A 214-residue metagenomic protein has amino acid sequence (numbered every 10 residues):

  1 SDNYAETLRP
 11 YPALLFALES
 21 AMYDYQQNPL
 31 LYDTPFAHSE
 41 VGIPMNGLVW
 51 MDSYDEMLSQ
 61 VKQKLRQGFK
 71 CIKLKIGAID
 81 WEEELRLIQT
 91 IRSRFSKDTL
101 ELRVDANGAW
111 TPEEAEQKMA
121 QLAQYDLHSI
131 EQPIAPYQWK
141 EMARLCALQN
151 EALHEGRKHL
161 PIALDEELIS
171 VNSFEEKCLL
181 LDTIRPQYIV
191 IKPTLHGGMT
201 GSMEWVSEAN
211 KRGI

Functional and structural regions predicted by a protein language model:
S1-L102, N107-A109, E116, A120-A123 (+1 more regions): N-terminal capping/lid subdomain adjacent to the active-site entrance of alpha/beta enzymes
I79-I214: Catalytic core of soluble alpha/beta enzymes
